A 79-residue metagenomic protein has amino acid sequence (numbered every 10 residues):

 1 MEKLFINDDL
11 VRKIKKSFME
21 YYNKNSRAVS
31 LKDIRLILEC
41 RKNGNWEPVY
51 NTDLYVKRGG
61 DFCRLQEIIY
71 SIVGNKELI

Functional and structural regions predicted by a protein language model:
M1-I79: Function-determining sites in protein domains
